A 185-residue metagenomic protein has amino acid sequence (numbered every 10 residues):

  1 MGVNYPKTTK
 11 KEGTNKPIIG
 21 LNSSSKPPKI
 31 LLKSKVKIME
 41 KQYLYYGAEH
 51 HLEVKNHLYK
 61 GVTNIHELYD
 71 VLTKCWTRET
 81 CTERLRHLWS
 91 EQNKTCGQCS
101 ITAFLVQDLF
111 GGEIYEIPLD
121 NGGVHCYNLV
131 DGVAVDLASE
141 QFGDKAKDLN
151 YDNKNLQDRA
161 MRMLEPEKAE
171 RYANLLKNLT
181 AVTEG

Functional and structural regions predicted by a protein language model:
N4-Y5, N15, N22: Intrinsic-disorder-associated, low-complexity terminal segments enriched in Asp/Asn/His/Tyr and depleted of Lys/Arg
P6, P17, P27-P28, P118 (+1 more regions): Proline-rich intrinsically disordered, low-complexity coils
G13-T14, L31: Compositionally biased, low-complexity intrinsically disordered regions
L21, S25, K29-K35: Short, positively charged and aromatic/hydrophobic N-terminal segments
I38-G185: A structural boundary/capping signal
